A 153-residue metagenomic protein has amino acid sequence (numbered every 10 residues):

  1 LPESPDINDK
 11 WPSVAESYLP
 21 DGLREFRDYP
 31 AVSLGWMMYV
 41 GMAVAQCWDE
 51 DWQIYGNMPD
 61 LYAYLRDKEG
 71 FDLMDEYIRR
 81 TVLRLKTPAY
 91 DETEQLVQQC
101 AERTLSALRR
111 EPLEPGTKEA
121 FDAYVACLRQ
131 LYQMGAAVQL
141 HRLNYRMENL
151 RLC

Functional and structural regions predicted by a protein language model:
L1-C153: Intrinsic-disorder/low-complexity detector
